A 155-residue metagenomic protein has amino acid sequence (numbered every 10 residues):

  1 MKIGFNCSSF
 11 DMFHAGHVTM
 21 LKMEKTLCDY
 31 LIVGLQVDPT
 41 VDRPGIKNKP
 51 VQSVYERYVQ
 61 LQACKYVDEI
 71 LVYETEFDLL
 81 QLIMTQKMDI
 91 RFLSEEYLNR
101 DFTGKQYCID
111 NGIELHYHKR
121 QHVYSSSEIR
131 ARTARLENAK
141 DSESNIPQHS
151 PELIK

Functional and structural regions predicted by a protein language model:
M1-K155: Nucleotidyltransferase catalytic core that binds NTPs
